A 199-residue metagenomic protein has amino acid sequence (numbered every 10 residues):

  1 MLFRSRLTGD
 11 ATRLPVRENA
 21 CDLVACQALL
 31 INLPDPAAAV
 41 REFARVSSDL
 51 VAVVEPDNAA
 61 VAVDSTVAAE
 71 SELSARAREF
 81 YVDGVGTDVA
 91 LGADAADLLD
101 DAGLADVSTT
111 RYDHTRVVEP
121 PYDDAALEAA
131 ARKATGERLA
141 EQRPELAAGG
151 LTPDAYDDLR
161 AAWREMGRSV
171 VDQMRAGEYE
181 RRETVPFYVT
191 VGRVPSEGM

Functional and structural regions predicted by a protein language model:
S5-R6, V51: Hydrophobic/aromatic anchor residues within beta-strands of the central parallel beta-sheet of Rossmann-like
D10: Conserved acidic residues
R13-E18: Short conserved loop adjoining the S-adenosyl-L-methionine
A25-C26: A conserved beta-strand element that flanks and buttresses the S-adenosyl-L-methionine
A37-V53: A short glycine-rich, Lys/Arg-flanked "PGG" loop and its adjoining helix->strand segment in the class I
A52-K133: Conserved catalytic/acceptor-binding region of the Class I
A105-M199: Conserved Class I S-adenosyl-L-methionine
